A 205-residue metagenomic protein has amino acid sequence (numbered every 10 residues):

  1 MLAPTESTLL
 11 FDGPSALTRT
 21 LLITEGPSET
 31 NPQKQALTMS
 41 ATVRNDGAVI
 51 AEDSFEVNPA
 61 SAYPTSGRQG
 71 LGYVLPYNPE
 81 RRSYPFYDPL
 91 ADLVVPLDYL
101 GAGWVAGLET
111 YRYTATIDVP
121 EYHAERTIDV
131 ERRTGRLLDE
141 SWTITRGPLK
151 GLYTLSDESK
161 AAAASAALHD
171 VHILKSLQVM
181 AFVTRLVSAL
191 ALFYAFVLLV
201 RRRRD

Functional and structural regions predicted by a protein language model:
M1-R81, K150, L155-A162, L168-L174 (+2 more regions): Extracellular or lumenal secretory-pathway regions
Y73, Y77-E80, Y84-T184: Acidic, serine/threonine-rich low-complexity disordered tracts
G107, R203-D205: Generic ordered-secondary-structure signal
S176-L198: Membrane-embedded transmembrane helical bundles of large multi-pass transporters/channels
